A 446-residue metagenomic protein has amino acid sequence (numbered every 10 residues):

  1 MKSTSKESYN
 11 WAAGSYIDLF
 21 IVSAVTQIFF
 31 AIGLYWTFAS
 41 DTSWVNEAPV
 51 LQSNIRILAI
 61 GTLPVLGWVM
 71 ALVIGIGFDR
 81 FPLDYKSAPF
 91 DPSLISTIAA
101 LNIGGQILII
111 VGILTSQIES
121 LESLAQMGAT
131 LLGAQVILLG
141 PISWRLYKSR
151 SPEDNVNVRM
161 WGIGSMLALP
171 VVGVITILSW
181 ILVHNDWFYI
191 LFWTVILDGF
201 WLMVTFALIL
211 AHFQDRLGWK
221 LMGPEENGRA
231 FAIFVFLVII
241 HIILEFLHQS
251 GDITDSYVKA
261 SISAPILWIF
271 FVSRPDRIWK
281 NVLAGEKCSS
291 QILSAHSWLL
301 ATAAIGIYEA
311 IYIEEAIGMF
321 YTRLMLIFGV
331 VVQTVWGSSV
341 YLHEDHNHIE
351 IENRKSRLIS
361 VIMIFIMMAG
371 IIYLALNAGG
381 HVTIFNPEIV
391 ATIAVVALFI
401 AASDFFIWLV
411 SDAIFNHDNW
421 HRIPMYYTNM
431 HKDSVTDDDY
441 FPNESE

Functional and structural regions predicted by a protein language model:
M1-E446: Hydrophobic alpha-helical transmembrane segments of multi-pass integral membrane proteins
